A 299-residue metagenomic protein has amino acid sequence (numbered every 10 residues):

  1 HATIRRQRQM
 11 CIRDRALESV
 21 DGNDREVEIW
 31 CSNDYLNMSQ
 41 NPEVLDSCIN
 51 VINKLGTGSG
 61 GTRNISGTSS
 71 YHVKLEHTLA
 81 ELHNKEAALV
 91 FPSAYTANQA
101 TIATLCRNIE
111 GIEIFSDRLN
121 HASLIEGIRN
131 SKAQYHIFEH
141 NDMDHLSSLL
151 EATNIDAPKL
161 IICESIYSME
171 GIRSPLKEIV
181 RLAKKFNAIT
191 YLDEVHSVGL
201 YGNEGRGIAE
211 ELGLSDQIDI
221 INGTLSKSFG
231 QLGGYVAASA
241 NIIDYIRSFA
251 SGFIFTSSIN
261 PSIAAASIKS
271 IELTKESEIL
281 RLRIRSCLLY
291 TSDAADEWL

Functional and structural regions predicted by a protein language model:
H1-R8, I12, Y290-L299: Single conserved hydrophobic/aromatic residue that forms the stacking wall/gate of nucleotide- or nucleobase-binding
R5-Q9, R13-L55, A188: N-terminal "arm"/small-domain region of PLP-dependent enzymes with the aminotransferase-like
D34, H136, H140-L192: Active-site phosphate-binding strand-loop segment of PLP-dependent enzymes
D46-S93: Conserved N-terminal alpha-helix of the aminotransferase class I/II PLP-enzyme fold
S93, F115-S131: Substrate-binding/gating loop at the entrance of the active-site cleft, primarily in PLP-dependent aminotransferase-like
T101-A122: Conserved PLP-anchoring active-site segment centered on the Schiff-base-forming lysine
E204, E210-Y245: Active-site PLP attachment segment
S270-L289: Structural signature of PLP-dependent enzymes
